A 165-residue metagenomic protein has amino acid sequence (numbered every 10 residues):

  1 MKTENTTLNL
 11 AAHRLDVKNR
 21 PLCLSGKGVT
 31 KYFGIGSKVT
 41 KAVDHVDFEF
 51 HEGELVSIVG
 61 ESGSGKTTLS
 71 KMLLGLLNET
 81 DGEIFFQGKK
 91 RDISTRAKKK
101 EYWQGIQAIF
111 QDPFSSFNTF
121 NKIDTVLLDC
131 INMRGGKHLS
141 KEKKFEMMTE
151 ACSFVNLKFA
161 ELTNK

Functional and structural regions predicted by a protein language model:
V59-E61: The feature captures the beta-strand-to-loop junction immediately N-terminal to the Walker
T67-T68: Conserved Walker
L74: Helix-to-loop junction immediately C-terminal to a conserved catalytic motif
G82-D92, Y102: Conserved ABC transporter NBD signature motif
D112, T119-M133, M147: Q-loop/switch helix immediately C-terminal to the Walker
E142-E161: Conserved ABC ATPase "signature" region
